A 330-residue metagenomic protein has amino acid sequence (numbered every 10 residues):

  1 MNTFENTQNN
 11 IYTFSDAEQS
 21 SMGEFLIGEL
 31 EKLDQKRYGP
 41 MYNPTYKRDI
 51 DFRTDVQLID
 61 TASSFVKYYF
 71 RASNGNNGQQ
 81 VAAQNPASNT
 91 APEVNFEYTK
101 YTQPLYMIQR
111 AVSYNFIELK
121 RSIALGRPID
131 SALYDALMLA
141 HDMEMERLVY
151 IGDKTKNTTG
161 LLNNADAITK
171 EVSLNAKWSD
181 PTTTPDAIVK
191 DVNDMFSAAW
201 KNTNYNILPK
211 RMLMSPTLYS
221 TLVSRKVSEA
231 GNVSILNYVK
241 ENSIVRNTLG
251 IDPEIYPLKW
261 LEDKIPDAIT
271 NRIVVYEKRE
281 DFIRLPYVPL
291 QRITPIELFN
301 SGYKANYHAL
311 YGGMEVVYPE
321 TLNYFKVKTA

Functional and structural regions predicted by a protein language model:
N2-V56, R225-A330: Sequence/fold signature of self-assembling virion shell proteins
A17, S21, F25, E29 (+5 more regions): Alpha-helix boundary/N-cap detector
G28-R110: Assembly/oligomerization interface modules of large self-assembling protein complexes
I59-A62, R71-G75, Y205-L208, L213-V227 (+2 more regions): Short, flexible beta-strand-to-coil junctions
R110-D191: Alpha-helical scaffold segments that mediate packing/assembly in large oligomeric complexes
S113-N115, S215-T217, Y318: Helix N-cap / beta->alpha transition motif
T155-T159, D166-I168, T217-T221, E262 (+1 more regions): Short, catalytically relevant binding-site loops at active-site mouths
L162-I235: Extended, solvent-exposed, turn-rich assembly/linker loops in the middle of proteins
